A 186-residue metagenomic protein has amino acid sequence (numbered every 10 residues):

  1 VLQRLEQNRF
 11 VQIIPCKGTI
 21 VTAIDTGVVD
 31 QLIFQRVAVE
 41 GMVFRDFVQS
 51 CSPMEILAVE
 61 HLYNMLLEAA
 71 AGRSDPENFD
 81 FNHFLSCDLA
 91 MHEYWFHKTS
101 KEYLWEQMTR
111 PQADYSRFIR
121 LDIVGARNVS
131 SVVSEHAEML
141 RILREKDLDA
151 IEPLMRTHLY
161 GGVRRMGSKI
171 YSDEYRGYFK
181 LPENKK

Functional and structural regions predicted by a protein language model:
V1-Q49, V163, Y171-K186: Short linear motifs at protein or domain termini
V11-Q12, P111-A113, N128: Mobile beta-alpha loop/short-helix "lid" or hinge segments that flank ligand
G27, L32, F44, P53-L121 (+2 more regions): Conserved amphipathic alpha-helical segments that form helical-bundle/coiled-coil interaction surfaces
V124-K186: C-terminal regulatory/effector modules of DNA-binding transcriptional regulators
